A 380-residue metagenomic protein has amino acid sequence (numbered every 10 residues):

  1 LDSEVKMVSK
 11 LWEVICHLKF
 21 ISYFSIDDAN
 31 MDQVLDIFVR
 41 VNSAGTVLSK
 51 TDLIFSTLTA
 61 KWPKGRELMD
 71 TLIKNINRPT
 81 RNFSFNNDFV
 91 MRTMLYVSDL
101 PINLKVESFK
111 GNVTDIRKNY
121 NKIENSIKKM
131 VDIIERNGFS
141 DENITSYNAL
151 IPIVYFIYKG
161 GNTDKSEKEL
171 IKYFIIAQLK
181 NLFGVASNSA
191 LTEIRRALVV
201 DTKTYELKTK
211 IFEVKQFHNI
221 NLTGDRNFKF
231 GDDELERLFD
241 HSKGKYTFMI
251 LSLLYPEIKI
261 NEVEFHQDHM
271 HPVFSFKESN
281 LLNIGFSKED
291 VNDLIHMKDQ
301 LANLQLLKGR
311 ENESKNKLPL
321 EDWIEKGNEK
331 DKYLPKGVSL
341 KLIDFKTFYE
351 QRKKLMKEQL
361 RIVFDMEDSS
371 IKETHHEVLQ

Functional and structural regions predicted by a protein language model:
L1-S98, D141, D164, L170-N181 (+7 more regions): Basic- and aromatic-enriched surface patches that contact anionic nucleotides/nucleic acids
W12-I26, D32-D36, L72-N75, N121-D141 (+4 more regions): Short amphipathic alpha-helical segments and their helix-coil junctions
N30, T46, I123, I127 (+6 more regions): Active-site-proximal structural scaffolding
I54, P79-T223: A cross-family structural signal marking well-folded subdomains
I151, K168, K172, F265-H269 (+4 more regions): Feature representing long, continuous alpha-helical segments
Q178-S279: Intrinsically disordered, low-complexity N-proximal targeting/linker segments that flank membranes
F265, K277-E313: Short beta-strand-alpha-helix junction that forms the catalytic/metal-binding core of metal-dependent nuclease domains
E373-Q380: Acidic, low-complexity intrinsically disordered tails
